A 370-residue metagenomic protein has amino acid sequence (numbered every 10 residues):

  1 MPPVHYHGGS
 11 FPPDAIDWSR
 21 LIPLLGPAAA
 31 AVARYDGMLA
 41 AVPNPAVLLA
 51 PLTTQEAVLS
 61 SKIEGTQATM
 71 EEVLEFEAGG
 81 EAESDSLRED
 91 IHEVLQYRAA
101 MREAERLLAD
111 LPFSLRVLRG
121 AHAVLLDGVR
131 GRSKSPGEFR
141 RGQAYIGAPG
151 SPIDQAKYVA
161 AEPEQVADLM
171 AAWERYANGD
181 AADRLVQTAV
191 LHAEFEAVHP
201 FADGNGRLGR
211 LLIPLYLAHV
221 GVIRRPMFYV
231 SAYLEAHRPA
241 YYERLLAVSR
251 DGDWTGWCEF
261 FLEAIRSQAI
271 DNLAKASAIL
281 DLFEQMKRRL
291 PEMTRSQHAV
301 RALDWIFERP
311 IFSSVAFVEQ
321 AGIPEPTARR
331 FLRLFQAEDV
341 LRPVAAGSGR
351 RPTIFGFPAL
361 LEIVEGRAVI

Functional and structural regions predicted by a protein language model:
M1-I370: FIC/Doc superfamily catalytic core
